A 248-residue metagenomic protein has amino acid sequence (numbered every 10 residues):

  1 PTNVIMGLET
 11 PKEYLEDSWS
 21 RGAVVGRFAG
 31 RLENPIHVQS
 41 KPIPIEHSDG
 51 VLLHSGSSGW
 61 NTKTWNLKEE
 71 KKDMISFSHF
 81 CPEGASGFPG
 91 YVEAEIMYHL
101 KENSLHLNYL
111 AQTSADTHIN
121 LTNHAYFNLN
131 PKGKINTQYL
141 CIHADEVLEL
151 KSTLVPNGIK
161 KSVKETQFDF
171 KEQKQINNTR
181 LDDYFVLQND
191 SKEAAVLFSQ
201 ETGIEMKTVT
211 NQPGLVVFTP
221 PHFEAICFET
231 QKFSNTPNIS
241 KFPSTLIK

Functional and structural regions predicted by a protein language model:
P1-K248: Surface-exposed acidic/polar loop and edge beta-strand patches at domain peripheries
